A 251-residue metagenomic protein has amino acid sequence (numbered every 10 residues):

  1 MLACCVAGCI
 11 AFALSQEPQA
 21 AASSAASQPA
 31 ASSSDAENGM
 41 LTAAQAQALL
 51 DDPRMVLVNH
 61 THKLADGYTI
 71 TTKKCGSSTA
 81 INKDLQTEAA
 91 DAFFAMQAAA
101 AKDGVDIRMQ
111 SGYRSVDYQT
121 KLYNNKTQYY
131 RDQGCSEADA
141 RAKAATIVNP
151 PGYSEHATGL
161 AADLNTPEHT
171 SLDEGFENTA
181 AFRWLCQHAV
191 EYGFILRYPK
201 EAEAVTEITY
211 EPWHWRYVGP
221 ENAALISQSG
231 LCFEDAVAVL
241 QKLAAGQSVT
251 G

Functional and structural regions predicted by a protein language model:
L2-G251: Extracytoplasmic cell-surface/polysaccharide-interacting catalytic and binding patches
